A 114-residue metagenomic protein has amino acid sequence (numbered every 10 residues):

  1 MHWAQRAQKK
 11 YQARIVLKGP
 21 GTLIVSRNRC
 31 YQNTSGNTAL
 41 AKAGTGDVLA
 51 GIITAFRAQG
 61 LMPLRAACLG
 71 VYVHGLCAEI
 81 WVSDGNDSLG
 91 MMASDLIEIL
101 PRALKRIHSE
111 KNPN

Functional and structural regions predicted by a protein language model:
M1-Q8, P63-C77, A93-P101: Short, well-structured alpha-helical segments that form the helix of a local strand-helix-strand
M1-S35, K111-N114: Glycine-rich phosphate/dinucleotide-binding loop and adjoining beta-alpha-beta core of small-molecule
G21-T22, A39, V71-G75: Acidic, glycine-rich active-site loops and adjacent beta-strand->loop/helix elements that engage anionic groups
Q32-G44: Short pre-catalytic strand/loop immediately N-terminal to key active-site residues, enriched for Gly-Thr
Q32-T34, A50, G75-A78: Short acidic (Asp/Glu) and glycine-rich catalytic loops that position anionic groups and cofactors
K42-V73: Short, small-residue alpha-helix embedded
A78-N114: Charged C-terminal helix
